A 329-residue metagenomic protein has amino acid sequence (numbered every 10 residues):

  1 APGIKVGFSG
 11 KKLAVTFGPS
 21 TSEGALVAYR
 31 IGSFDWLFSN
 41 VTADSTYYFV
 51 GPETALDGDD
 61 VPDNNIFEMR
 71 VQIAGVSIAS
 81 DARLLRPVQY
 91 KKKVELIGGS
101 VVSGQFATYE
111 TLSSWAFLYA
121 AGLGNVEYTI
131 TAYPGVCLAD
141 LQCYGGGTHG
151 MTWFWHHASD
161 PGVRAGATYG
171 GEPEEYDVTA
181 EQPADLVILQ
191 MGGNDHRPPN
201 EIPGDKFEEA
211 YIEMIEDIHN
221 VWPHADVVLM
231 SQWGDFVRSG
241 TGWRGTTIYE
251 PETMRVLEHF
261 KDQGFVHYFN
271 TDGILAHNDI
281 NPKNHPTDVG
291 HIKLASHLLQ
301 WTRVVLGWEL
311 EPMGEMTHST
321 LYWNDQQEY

Functional and structural regions predicted by a protein language model:
A1-E95, L118: Glycan-recognition surfaces in beta-rich domains, encompassing non-catalytic CBMs and lectin-like receptor-binding
A28, G146-K206, G234-D235: Oxyanion-hole/transition-state-stabilizing segment in secreted/luminal serine hydrolases and related acyltransferases
G75-G145: Serine-esterase "nucleophile elbow" of acetyl-processing enzymes
K93-G98, V102, E127-A132, D185-Q190 (+2 more regions): Structural recognition of the beta-strand scaffold that forms the well-ordered cores of secreted hydrolase catalytic
S100-G104, Y133-A139, G193-P198, W233-V237 (+1 more regions): Solvent-exposed loop/turn segments at secondary-structure junctions within structured extracellular/periplasmic domains
I188-D195, I215-E250: Active-site segments of SGNH/GDSL-like serine hydrolases that catalyze O-acetyl group transfer/hydrolysis on lipids
Y211-I215, M254: Generic structural signal for well-ordered alpha-helices, preferentially at hydrophobic/aromatic core positions
W233-Y329: Catalytic His-Asp segment of secreted/periplasmic serine-dependent ester chemistry enzymes
